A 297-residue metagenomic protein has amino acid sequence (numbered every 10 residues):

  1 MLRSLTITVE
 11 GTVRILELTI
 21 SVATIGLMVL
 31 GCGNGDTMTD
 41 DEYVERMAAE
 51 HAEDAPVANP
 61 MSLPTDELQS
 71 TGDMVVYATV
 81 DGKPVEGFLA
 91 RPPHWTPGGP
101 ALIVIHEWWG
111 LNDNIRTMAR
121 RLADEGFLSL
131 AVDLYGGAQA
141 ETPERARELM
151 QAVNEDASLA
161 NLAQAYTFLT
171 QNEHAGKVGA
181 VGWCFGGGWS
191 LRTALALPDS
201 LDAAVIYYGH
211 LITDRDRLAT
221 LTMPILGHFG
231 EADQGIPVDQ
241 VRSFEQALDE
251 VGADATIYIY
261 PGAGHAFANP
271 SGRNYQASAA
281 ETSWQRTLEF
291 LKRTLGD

Functional and structural regions predicted by a protein language model:
V29-G31: C-terminal motif of bacterial Sec signal peptides marking the signal peptidase cleavage site
D36-L68, M74-Q171, S271: Serine-hydrolase catalytic machinery in alpha/beta-hydrolase-like enzymes
E173-W183: Alpha/beta-hydrolase fold nucleophile elbow
G182-G186, S190: Gly/Ala-rich beta-loop-alpha elbow adjacent to hydrolase catalytic centers
S200-G209: A conserved short beta-strand
G227-F229: Short beta-strand/loop motif that positions the catalytic acidic residue of the alpha/beta-hydrolase fold
A232-I236: Acidic catalytic loop of the alpha/beta-hydrolase fold
V251-D297: C-terminal catalytic histidine-bearing segment of alpha/beta-hydrolase fold enzymes
